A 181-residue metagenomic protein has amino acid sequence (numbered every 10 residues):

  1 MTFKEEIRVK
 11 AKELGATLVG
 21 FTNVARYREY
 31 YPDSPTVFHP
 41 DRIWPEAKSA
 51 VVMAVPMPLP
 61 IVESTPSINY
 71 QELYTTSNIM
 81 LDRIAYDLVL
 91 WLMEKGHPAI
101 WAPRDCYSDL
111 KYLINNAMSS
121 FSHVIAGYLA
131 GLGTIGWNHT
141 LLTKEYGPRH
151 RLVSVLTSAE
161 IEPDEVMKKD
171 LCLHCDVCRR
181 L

Functional and structural regions predicted by a protein language model:
M1-L81: Non-catalytic, usually N-terminal nucleic-acid engagement modules in DNA/RNA processing proteins
Y70-L181: Catalytic cores of enzyme domains
